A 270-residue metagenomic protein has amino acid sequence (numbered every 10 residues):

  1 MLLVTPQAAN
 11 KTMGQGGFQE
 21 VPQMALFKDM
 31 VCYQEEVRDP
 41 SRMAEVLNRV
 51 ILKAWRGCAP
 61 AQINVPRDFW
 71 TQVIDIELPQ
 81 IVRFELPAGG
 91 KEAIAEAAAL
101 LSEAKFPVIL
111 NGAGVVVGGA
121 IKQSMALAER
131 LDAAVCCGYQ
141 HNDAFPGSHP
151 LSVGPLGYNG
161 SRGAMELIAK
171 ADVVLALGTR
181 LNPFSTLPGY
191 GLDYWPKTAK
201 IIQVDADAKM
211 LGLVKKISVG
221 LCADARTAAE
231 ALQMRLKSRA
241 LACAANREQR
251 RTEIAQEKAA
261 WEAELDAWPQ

Functional and structural regions predicted by a protein language model:
M1-C32, V173, P183-T186, G191-Q203: Glycine/threonine-rich beta-strand-loop-alpha-helix active-site module that forms ligand/phosphate-binding
L2-Q7, R38, N64-P66, L110 (+2 more regions): Short beta-strand segments
V4, G89, E96-V174, R180: Anionic-ligand anchoring segments at beta-strand to alpha-helix junctions in alpha/beta enzyme folds, i.e., glycine
V4-P6, N10, L26-C32, Q72-F84 (+2 more regions): Gly-rich Lys/Arg/Thr-decorated short loops/hinges at beta-loop-alpha junctions or inter-strand turns that position
F18-C58, K170-A171, V219-G220, D224 (+3 more regions): Conserved thiamine diphosphate
S41, N64, I76-E77, A99 (+2 more regions): Phosphate/pyrophosphate-binding active-site segments
R49, K53-E103, A255, E262-A263: Conformationally flexible catalytic loops at phosphate/diphosphate-handling active centers
G157-V219: Phosphate/diphosphate-binding loops
